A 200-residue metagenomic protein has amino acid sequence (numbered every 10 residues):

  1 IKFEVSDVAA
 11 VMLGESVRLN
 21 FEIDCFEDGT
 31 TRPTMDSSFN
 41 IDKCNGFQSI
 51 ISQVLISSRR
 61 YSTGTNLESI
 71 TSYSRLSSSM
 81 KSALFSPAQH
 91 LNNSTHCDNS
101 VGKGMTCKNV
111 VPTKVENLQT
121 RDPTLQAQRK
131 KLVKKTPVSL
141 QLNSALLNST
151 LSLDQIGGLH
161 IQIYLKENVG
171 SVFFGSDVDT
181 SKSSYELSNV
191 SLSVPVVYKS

Functional and structural regions predicted by a protein language model:
I1-S200: Short, low-complexity Pro/Thr/Gly
